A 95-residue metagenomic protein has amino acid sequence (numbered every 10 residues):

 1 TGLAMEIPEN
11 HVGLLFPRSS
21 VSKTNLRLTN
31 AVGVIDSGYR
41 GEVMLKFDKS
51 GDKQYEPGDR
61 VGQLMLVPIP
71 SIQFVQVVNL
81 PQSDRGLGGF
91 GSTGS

Functional and structural regions predicted by a protein language model:
T1-I72: Compact, glycine-rich, soluble single-domain proteins
R60, P70-S95: Helix-rich terminal scaffold detector
